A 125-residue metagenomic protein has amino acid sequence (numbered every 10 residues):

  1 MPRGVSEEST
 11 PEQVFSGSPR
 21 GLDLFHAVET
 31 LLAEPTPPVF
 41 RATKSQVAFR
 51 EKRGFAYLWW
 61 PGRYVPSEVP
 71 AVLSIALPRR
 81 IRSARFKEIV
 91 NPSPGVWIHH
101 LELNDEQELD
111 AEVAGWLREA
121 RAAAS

Functional and structural regions predicted by a protein language model:
M1-S18: A short, surface-exposed helix-loop junction/capping segment
E7-E8, F25, S83, D110: Alpha-helix initiation and N-capping motif
Q13, G17-L24, L109: N-terminal amphipathic alpha-helix initiation
Q13-V14, L31, W116: Residues that form generic nucleotide/phosphate-binding pockets
P19-P37: Amphipathic alpha-helical segments
L24, V28, G54, V113-W116: Amphipathic alpha-helical interface surfaces
A42-I98: Short, conserved beta-strand/beta-arch hydrophobic-aromatic motifs that form part of recognition grooves or interface
S93-S125: Well-ordered alpha/beta subsegment
